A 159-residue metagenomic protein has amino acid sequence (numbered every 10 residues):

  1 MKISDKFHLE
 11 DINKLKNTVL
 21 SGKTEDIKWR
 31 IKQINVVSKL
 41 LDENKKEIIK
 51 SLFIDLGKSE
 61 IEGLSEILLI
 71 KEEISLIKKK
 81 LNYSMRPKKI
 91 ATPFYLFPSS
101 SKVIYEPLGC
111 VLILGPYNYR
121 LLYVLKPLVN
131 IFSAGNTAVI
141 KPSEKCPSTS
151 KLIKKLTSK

Functional and structural regions predicted by a protein language model:
M1-K102: N-terminal Rossmann-like NAD(P)+-binding subdomain of aldehyde/semialdehyde dehydrogenases
F94-K159: Rossmann-like NAD(P) dinucleotide-binding subdomain of oxidoreductase/dehydrogenase enzymes
